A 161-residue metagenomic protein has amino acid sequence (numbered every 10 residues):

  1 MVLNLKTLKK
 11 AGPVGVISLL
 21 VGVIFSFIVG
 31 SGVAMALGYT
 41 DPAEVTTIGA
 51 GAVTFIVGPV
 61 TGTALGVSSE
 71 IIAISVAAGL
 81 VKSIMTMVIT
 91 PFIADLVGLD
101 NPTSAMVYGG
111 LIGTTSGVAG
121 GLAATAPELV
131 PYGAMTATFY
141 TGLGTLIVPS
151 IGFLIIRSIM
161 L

Functional and structural regions predicted by a protein language model:
M1, A43-V81, P102-F139: Alpha-helical membrane segments and immediately flanking helix-loop junctions that form or couple to the substrate/ion
M1-K10, T90-L96, V118-T125: C-terminal ends of transmembrane helices
L3-V14, M35-P42, L65-I72, L96-D100: Short juxtamembrane and helix-loop transition motifs at transmembrane-helix boundaries in membrane proteins
L5-S31, I74-M85, T136-L143: Entry/N-cap segments of selected transmembrane alpha helices and their immediately preceding amphipathic helices
I17-P59, M85-D100, G110: Transmembrane alpha-helices that form the ion-translocation and gating core of multi-pass ion transport proteins
M35, T63-A64, D95-L96, A123 (+2 more regions): Transmembrane helix-loop junction
T86-M87, G117, T145: Hydrophobic transmembrane alpha-helices of multi-pass small-molecule transporters
I147-L161: Juxtamembrane boundary at the C-terminal end of a transmembrane helix
